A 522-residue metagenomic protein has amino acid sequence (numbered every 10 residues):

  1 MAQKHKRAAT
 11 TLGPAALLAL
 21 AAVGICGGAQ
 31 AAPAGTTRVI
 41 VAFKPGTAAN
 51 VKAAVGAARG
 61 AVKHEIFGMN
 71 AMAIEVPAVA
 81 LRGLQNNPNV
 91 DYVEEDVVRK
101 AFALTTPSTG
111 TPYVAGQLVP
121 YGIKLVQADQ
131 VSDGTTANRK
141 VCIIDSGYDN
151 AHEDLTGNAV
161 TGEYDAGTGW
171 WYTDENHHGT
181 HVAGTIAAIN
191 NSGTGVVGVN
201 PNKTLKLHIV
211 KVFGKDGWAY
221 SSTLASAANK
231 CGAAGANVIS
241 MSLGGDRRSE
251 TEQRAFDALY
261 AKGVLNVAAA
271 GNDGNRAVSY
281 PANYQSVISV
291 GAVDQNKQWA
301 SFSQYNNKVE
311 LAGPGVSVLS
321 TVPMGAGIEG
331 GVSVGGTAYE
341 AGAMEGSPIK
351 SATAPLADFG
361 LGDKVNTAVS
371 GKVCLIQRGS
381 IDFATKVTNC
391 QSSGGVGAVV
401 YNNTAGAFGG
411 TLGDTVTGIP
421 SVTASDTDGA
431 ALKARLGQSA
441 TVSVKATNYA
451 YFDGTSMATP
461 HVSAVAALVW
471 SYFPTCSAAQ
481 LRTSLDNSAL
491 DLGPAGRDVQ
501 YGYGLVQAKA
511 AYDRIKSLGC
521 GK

Functional and structural regions predicted by a protein language model:
A2-A15: Bacterial N-terminal signal peptides that target proteins for export
G13-G24: Bacterial N-terminal signal peptides
A31-P33, D129-T161, W170-S221, N283-S286 (+5 more regions): Subtilisin-like serine protease catalytic core
P33, A57-A58, K63-F67, N86-K140 (+3 more regions): Protease zymogen maturation seam
V62-E65, R99, V197-N200, I209 (+14 more regions): C-terminal subdomain of the subtilisin-like protease fold in secreted/lumenal serine endopeptidases
P77-A80, T106-I143, E163-H177, A258 (+6 more regions): N-terminal domain-start motif of subtilase-like serine proteases
I143, T180, G184-A187, K215-M241 (+3 more regions): Substrate-binding/charge-relay-adjacent region of secreted/lumenal peptidase catalytic domains
D145, V264, N283-I381, T404-S471 (+3 more regions): Extracellular S/T/G-rich loop segment that most often corresponds to the catalytic His/Ser-adjacent loop
